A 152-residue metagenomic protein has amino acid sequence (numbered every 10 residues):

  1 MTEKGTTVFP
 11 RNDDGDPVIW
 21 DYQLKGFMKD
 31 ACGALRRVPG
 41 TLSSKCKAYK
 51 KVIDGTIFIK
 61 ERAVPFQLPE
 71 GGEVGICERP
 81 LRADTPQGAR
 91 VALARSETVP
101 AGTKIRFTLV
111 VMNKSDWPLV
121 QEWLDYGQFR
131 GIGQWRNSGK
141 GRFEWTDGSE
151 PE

Functional and structural regions predicted by a protein language model:
M1-E152: RNA-interacting cores
